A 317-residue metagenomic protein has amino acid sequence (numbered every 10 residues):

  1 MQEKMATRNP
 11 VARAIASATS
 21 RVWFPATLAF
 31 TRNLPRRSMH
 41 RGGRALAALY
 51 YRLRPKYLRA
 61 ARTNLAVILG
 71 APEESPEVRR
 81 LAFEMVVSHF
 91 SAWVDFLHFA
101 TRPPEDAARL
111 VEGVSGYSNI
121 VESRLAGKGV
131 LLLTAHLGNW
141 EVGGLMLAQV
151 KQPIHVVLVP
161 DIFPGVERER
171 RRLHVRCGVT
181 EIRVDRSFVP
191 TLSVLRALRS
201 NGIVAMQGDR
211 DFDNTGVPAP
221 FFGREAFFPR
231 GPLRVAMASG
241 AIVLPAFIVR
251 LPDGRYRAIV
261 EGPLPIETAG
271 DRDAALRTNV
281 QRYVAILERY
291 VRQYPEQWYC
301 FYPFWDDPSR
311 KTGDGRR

Functional and structural regions predicted by a protein language model:
Q2, V11, I15, T19 (+7 more regions): Non-catalytic C-terminal accessory region of glycerolipid acyltransferases and related lyso-lipid remodeling enzymes
Q2-T134, E167, R171: Membrane-anchoring hydrophobic helices of lipid-metabolizing enzymes
A14, A48-L49, A107, V130-L131 (+4 more regions): Short, contiguous strand/loop micro-motifs
T27, R62, G143-G144, R170 (+3 more regions): Generic structural marker for isolated residues within well-ordered, non-membrane alpha-helices of soluble domains
L110-G113, F163, V184-F188, E225-A226 (+1 more regions): A conditional alpha-helix N-cap/helix-loop micro-motif detector
Y117-V121, G144, R170-R171, V194-L195 (+1 more regions): Short amphipathic alpha-helical segments and helix-helix/interface helices
A126-R186, D211-V217: Catalytic core of membrane glycerolipid acyltransferases/transacylases, capturing the structured, soluble-facing
